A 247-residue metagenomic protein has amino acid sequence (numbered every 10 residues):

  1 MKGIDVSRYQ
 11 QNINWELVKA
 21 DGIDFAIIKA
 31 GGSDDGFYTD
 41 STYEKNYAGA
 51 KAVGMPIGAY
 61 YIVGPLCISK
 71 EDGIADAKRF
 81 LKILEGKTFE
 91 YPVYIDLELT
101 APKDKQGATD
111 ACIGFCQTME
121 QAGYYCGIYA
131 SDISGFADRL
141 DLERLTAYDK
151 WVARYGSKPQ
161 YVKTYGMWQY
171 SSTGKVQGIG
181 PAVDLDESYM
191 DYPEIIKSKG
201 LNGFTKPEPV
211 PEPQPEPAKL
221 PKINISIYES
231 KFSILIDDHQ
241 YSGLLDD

Functional and structural regions predicted by a protein language model:
M1-E16, A20, E143-A218: Functionally critical loop-and-helix segments that line ligand-binding/catalytic clefts of soluble enzyme domains
M1-Y125: Substrate-binding cleft of extracellular glycoside hydrolase catalytic domains
Y61, A130, R154: Short beta-strand/turn micro-motifs composed of small residues that flank or help shape donor/cofactor-binding pockets
I68-D72, S134-L145: Glycine-rich, charge-decorated loop segments at or immediately adjacent to ligand/cofactor-binding or catalytic sites
K78-I95, L99, R139-Y165: Structural recognition of alpha->loop->beta junctions
T100, I133-F136, Y155-Q160, S172-K175 (+2 more regions): Short Gly/Pro-enriched loop/turn and capping motifs at secondary-structure junctions
G123-A137: Aromatic-lined carbohydrate-recognition surfaces of secreted/lumenal glycan-active proteins
P215-D247: Short, low-complexity, charged amphipathic interaction modules
